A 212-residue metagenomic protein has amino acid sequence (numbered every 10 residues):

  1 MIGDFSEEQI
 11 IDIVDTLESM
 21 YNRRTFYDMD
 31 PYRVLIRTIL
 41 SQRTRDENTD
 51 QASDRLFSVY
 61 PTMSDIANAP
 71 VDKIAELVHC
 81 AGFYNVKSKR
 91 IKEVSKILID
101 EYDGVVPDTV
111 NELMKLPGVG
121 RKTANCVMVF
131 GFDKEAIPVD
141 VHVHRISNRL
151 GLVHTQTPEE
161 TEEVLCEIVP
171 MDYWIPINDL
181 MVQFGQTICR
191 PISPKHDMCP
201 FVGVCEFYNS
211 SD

Functional and structural regions predicted by a protein language model:
I2-D212: Catalytic cores of DNA base-excision repair glycosylases
